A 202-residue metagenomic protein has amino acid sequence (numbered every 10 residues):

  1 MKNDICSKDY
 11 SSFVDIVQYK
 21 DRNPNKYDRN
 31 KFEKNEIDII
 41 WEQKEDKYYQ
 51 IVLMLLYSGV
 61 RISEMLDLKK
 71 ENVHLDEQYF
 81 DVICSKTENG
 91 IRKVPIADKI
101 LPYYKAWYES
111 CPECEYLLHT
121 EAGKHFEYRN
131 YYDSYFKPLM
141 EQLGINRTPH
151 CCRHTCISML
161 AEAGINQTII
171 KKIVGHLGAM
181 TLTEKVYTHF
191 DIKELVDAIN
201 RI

Functional and structural regions predicted by a protein language model:
M1-K2, I96: Non-catalytic DNA-binding core/recognition domains of DNA-processing enzymes
K2-S12, Y108-C114: Proline-centered turn/helix-capping motifs that create local helix->coil transitions or kinks
C6-K8, S12-I62, L66, K86-N89 (+1 more regions): Basic, Lys/Arg- and aromatic-enriched nucleic-acid-binding interface segment
N35, I39-Q43, H74-Y79, I83-E121 (+3 more regions): Basic, alpha-helical nucleic-acid-contacting "clamp/cap" segments
N35, L68-E71, S134, T155 (+1 more regions): Structural detector for helix-capping/boundary residues
E42, V94, E109-Y116, K124-H125 (+2 more regions): Short, basic (Lys/Arg/His-rich) helix/loop patches that form interaction surfaces in the mid-to-C-terminal regions
C84-E88, V174-R201: Catalytic-site neighborhood detector that most strongly recognizes the C-terminal catalytic loop/helix of tyrosine
